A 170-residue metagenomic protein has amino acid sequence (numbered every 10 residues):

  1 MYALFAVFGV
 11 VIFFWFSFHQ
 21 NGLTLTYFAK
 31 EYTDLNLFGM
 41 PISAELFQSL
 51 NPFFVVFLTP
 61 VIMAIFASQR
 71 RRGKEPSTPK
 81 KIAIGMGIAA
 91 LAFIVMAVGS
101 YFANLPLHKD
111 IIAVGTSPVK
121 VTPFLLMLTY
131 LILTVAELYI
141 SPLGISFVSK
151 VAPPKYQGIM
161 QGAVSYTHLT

Functional and structural regions predicted by a protein language model:
M1-T26, K30-F38, S43, I62 (+1 more regions): Intracellular loop-helix junctions on the cytosolic face of multi-pass helical membrane proteins
D34-F54, T78, F124, I159: Loop-to-transmembrane helix entry
A44-Q69, I88-A92: Transmembrane alpha-helices of Major Facilitator/SLC transporters
I88-L105: C-terminal ends and interior cores of transmembrane alpha-helices in multi-pass membrane transporters/permeases
A113-V114, V121-Y139: Hydrophobic core of transmembrane alpha-helices in multi-pass small-molecule transporters, especially MFS/SLC-type
I140-A152: Intracellular juxtamembrane helix-capping segments at the cytosolic ends of symmetry-related transmembrane helices
P154-A163: Loop-to-transmembrane helix entry/capping segments in MFS-fold secondary transporters and related SLC/MFSD carriers
T167-T170: Conserved small/polar residues in nucleotide/adenosyl-binding loops
